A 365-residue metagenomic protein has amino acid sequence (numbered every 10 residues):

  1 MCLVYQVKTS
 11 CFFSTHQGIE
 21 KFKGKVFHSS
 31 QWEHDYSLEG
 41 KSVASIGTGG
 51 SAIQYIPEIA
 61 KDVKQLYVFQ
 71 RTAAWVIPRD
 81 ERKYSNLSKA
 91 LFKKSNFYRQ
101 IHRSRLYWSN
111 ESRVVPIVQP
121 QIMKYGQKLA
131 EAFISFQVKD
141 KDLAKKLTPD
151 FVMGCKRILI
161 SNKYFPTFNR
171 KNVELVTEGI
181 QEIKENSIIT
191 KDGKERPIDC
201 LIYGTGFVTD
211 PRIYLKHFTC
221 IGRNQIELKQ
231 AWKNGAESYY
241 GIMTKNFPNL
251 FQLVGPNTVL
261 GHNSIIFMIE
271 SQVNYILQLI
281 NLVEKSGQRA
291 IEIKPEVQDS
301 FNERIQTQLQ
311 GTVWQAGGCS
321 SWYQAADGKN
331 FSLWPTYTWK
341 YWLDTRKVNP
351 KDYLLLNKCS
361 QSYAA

Functional and structural regions predicted by a protein language model:
M1-K8, V43-I46, L66, I180 (+2 more regions): Short hydrophobic core segments
V7-K141, V173-E174, R196, E227 (+3 more regions): Rossmann-like dinucleotide-binding core of oxidoreductases
F13-V26, I189-G241: Central helical "cap/lid" subdomain
W32-D35, K171-K191: A conserved short coil-to-beta-strand element within the FAD-binding core of flavoproteins
Q70, T177-G179, C200, T205-G206 (+2 more regions): Active-site proximal loops enriched in glycine and acidic residues that flank catalytic Cys/His/Asp and coordinate
I117-G126, V152-K163: Short beta-strand to alpha-helix junction loop
F267-E270, N274-A365: C-terminal active-site-capping segments
